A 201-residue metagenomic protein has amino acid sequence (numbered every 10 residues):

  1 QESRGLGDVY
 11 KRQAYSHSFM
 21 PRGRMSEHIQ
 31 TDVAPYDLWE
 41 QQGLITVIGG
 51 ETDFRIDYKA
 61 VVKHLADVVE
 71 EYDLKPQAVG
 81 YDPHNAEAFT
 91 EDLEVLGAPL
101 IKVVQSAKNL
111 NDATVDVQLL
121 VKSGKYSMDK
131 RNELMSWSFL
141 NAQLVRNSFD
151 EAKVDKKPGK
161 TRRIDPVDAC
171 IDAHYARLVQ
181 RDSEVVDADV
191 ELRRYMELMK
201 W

Functional and structural regions predicted by a protein language model:
Q1-Y10: Single conserved hydrophobic/aromatic residue that forms the stacking wall/gate of nucleotide- or nucleobase-binding
D8, M20-R24, L44, G49-T52 (+3 more regions): Short, glycine-/Ser/Thr-/acidic-enriched flexible segments
A14-R22, I101-T114, R194-M196: A generic structural motif
G23-A78: Conserved catalytic alpha/beta cores of large enzymes that bind or transform nucleotide phosphates and polynucleotides
D57-L65, A86, A152-K157: Active-site-adjacent structural elements in folded domains
G80-A88, S106-L110: Acidic, metal-coordinating catalytic cores used for nucleic-acid/nucleotide bond scission and strand-transfer chemistry
D92-E184: Metal-dependent DNA phosphodiester-chemistry modules and their immediately adjacent helices/loops in DNA-processing
H174-W201: Acidic two-metal-ion nuclease catalytic site recognized across multiple nuclease folds, prominently DnaQ/RNase D-T
